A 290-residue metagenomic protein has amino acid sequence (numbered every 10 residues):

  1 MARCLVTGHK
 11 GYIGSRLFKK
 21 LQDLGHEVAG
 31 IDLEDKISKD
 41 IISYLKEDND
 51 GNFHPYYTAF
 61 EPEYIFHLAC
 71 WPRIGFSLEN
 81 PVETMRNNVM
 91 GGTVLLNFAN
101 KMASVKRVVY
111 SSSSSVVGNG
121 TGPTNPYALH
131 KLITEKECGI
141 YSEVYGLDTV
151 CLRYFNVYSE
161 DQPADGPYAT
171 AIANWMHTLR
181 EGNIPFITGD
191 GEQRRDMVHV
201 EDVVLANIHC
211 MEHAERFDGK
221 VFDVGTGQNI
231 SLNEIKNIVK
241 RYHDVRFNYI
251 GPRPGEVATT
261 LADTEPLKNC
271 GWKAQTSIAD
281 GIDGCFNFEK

Functional and structural regions predicted by a protein language model:
M1-V157, G284: N-terminal Rossmann-like NAD(P)+-binding domain of SDR-like oxidoreductases, especially those catalyzing
K10, P126-A128, K136-R195, V200-H209 (+1 more regions): NAD(P)-dependent short-chain dehydrogenase/reductase
K10-I13, D32, G120, D161 (+3 more regions): Gly/Ser/Thr-rich beta-alpha loop segments that engage phosphate groups in nucleotides
I37, G120, E160-P163, N233 (+1 more regions): Short beta-loop-alpha junction of Rossmann-like oxidoreductase domains
N49, G122, A164-Y168, Q228 (+1 more regions): Residue-level signature of the cytosolic catalytic core of signaling kinases
L95, C138, W175, L267-K268: Structural element of the ATP-grasp superfamily
R180-K290: C-terminal substrate-binding subdomain of Rossmann-fold SDR/epimerase-dehydratase oxidoreductases
